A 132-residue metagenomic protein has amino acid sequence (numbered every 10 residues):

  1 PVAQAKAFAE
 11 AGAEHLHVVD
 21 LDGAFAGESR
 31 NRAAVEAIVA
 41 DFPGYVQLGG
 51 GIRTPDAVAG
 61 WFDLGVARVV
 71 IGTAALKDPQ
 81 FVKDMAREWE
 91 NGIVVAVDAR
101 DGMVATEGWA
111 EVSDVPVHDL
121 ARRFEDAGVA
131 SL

Functional and structural regions predicted by a protein language model:
P1-A9: Short catalytic helix/loop segments, enriched in acidic residues and glycine and frequently bearing histidine
A11-E14, P43, F124-S131: A structural motif corresponding to the C-terminal end of an alpha-helix and its immediate exit/capping segment
H15-A34, T73: Glycine-rich, proline-tolerant flexible connector loops at the mouths of alpha/beta enzymes
V19-L21, Q47-R53, I71-T73: Glycine-rich beta-strand-to-loop/alpha-helix junction loops that act as flexible
A26-G49, Q80-D98: Alpha-helix-loop-beta-strand connector modules within alpha/beta enzyme cores
A26-R30, G50-R53, K77, V112-P116: Short secondary-structure boundary/capping elements
A59-F62, V66-S131: Conserved anion-binding
